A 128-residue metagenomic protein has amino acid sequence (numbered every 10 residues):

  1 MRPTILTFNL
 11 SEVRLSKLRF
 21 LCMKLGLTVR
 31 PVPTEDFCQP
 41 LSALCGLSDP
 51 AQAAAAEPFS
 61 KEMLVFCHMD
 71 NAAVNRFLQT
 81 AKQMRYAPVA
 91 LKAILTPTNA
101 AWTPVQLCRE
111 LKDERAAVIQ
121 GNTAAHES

Functional and structural regions predicted by a protein language model:
M1-L47, N122-H126: N-terminal, charge-rich interaction modules
T4-T7, C22, F59-C67, F77: Short, structured motif recognition centered on aromatic/hydrophobic residues
I5, V13-F20, R30, V74 (+1 more regions): Helix-rich interaction surfaces within compact, conserved domain-sized segments that mediate assembly or partner
L10-E12, M69-A72: Helix N-cap motif at beta-to-alpha junctions
G26-P33, A56-F59, Y86-V89: Generic detector of short, locally flexible boundary/turn motifs and exposed helical patches
F37-V65: Short, intrinsically disordered low-complexity segments
F66-D70, T96: Short secondary-structure transition/capping motifs
